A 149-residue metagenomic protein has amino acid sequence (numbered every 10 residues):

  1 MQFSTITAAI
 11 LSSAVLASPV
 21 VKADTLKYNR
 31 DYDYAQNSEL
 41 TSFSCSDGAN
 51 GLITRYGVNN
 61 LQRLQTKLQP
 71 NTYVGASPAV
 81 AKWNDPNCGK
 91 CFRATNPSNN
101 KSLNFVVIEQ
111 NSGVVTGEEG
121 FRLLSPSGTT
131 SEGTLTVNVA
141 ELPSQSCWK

Functional and structural regions predicted by a protein language model:
S4-S18: Cleavable N-terminal signal peptides of Sec/SRP-targeted secreted and luminal proteins
V15-S102, I108-K149: Secreted/periplasmic proteins
